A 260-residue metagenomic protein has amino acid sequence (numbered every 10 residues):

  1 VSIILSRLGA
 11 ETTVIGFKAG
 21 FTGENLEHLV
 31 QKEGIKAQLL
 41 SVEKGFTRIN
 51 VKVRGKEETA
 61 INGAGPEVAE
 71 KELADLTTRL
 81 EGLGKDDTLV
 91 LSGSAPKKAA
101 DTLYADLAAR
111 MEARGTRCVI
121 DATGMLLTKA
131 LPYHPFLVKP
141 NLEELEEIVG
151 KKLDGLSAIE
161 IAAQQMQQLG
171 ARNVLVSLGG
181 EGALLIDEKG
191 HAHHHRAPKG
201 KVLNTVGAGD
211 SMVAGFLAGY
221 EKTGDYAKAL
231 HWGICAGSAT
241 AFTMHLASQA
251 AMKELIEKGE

Functional and structural regions predicted by a protein language model:
V1-F46: Substrate-binding N-lobe of the ribokinase-like
I3, I49-V53, G182-I186: Short beta-strand scaffold segments in enzyme catalytic cores
L5, N141, G209: Short, conserved phosphate/pyrophosphate- and ester-handling motifs at nucleotide-, phospho-/glycolipid
G16, K52-R54, N62-A64, L91-S92 (+2 more regions): Short beta-strand segments
V42, K52-K85: Conserved phosphate-binding/catalytic loop of the ribokinase/pfkB sugar-kinase fold
T88-I159: Conserved beta-alpha-beta core of the PfkB/ribokinase-like small-molecule kinase fold
R110, T128-K129, L156-E260: Conserved phosphate-binding/catalytic region of the ribokinase-like
